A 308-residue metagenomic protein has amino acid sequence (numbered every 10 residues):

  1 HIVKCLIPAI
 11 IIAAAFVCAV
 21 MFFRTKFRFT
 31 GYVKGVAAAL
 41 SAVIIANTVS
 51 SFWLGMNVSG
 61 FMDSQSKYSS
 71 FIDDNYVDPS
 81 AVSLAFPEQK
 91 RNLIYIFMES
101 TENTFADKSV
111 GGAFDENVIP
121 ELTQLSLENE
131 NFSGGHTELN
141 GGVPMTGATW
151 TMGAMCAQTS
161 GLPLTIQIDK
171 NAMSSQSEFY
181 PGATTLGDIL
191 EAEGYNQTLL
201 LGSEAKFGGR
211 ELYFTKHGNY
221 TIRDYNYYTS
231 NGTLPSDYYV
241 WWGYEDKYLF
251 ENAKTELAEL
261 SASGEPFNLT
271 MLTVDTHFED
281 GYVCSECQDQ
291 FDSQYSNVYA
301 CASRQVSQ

Functional and structural regions predicted by a protein language model:
H1-D63: Transmembrane and membrane-interface helices of multi-pass, inner-membrane envelope-modifying transferases
V33-A37, S51-Q308: Soluble catalytic regions of membrane-associated enzymes that act on cell-envelope and secretory-pathway components
